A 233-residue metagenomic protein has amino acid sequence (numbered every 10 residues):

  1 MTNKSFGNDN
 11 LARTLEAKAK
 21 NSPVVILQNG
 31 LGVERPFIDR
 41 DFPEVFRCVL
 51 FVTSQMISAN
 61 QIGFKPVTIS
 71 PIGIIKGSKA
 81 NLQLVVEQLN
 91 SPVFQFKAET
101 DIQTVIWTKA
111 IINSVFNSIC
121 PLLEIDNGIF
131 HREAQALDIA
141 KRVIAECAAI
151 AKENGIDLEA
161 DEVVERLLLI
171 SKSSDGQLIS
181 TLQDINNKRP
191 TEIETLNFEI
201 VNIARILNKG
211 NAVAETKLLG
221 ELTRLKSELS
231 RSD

Functional and structural regions predicted by a protein language model:
M1-Q61: Rossmann-like NAD(P)(H) cofactor-binding subdomain of soluble oxidoreductases
F6, G32, L84, N117 (+5 more regions): Conserved active-site and cofactor/substrate-binding residues in soluble primary-metabolism enzymes
A17-K18, P36-E44, A59-A160: Internal alpha-helical scaffold of NAD(P)-dependent oxidoreductase catalytic cores
L31, V49-S54, K76, I102-I106 (+1 more regions): Glycine-rich beta-alpha junction loops
K141-D233: NAD(P)-dependent Rossmann-like dehydrogenase/reductase catalytic/cofactor-binding core
